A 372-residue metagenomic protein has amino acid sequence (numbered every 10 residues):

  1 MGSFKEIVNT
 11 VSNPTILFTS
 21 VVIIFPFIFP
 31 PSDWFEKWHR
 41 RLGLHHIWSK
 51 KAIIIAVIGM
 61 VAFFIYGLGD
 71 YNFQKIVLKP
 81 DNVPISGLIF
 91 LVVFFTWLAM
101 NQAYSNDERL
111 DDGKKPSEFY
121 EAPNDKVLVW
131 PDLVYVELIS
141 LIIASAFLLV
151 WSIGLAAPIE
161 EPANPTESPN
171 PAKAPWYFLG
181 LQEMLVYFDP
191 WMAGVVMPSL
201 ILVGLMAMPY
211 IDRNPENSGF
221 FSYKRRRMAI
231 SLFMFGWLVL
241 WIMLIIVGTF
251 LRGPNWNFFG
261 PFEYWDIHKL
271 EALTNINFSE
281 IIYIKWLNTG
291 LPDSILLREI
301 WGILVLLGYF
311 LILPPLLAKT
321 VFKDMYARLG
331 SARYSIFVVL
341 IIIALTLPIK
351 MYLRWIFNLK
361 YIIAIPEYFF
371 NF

Functional and structural regions predicted by a protein language model:
G2-I7, Q74-P80, D111-G113: Soluble extramembrane regions of membrane proteins in the secretory/endomembrane system
N9-W38, H46-N72, D81-D107, P116-E121 (+1 more regions): Hydrophobic cores of alpha-helical transmembrane segments in multi-pass integral membrane proteins
